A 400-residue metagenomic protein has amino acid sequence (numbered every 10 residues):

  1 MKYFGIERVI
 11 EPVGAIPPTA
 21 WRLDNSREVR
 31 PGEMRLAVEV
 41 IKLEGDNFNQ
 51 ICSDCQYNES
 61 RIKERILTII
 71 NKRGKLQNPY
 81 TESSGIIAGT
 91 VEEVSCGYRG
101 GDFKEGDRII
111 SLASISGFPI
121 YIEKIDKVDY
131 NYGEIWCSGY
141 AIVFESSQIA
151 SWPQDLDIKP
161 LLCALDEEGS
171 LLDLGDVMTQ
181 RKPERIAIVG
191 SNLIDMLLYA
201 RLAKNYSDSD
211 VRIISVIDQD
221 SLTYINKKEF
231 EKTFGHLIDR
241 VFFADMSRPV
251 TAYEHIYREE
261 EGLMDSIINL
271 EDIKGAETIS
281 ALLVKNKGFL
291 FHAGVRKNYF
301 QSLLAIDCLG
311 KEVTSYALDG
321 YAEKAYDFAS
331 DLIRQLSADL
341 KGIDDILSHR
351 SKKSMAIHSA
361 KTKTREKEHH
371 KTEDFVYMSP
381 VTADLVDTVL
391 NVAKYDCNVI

Functional and structural regions predicted by a protein language model:
R27-K42, Q56-I115: Glycine-rich beta-strand-centered segment in the early N-terminal region that forms part of a ligand/cofactor-binding
G85, I109-P183: NAD(P)H dinucleotide-binding glycine-rich loop of Rossmann-like/cofactor-binding domains, especially the beta1-alpha1
I109-I115, M355-R365: Interdomain "pre-motor" coupling segment immediately N-terminal to P-loop NTPase/helicase cores
Q154-F243: Mid-domain Rossmann-like dinucleotide-binding core that forms the NAD(H)/NADP(H) cofactor-binding site
P249-G262: Short amphipathic alpha-helix with an adjacent loop that forms part of the alpha/beta core around
E271-Q335: Glycine-rich phosphate-binding loop and adjacent beta-alpha segment of Rossmann(oid) nucleotide-cofactor-binding
Y321-A360: C-terminal hydrophobic helical "lid"/dimerization subdomain of Rossmann-like NAD(P)H-dependent oxidoreductases
K361-I400: AAA+ ATPase active-site-proximal loops
